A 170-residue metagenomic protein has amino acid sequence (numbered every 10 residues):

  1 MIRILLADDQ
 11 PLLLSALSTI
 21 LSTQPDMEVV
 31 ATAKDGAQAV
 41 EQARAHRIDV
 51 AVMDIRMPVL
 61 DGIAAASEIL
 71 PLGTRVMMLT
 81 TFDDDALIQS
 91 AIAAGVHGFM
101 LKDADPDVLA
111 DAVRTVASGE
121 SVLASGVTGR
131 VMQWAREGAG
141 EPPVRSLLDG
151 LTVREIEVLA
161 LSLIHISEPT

Functional and structural regions predicted by a protein language model:
D8, D54, T80: Active-site residues of response regulator receiver
L13-L14, T32, M53, P58: The feature encodes the CheY-like receiver
T32-V50: Acidic, metal-coordinating helix/loop segments flanking the phosphotransfer/catalytic sites of two-component signaling
D35-Q38, V59-A64: Acidic catalytic/metal-coordinating carboxylates
E41-Q42, I63-T74: Short amphipathic alpha-helix used as the core "switch/output" element in two-component signaling
G73-D83, M100: A short, hydrophobic beta-strand element within the central beta-sheet of small alpha/beta folds
I88-A93, H97-G98, K102-V153, E157: Short, flexible helix-to-coil linker/hinge segments that flank and couple to helix-turn-helix
L161-T170: Residue-level detector of conserved catalytic or cofactor/ligand-binding positions in enzyme active sites
